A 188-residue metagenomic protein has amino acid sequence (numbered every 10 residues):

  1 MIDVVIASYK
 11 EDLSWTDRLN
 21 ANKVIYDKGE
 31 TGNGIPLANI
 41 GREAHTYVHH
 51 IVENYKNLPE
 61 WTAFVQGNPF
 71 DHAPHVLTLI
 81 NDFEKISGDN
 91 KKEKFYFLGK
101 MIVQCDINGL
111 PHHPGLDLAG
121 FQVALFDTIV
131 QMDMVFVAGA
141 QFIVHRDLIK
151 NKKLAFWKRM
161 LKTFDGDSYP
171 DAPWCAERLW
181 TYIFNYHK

Functional and structural regions predicted by a protein language model:
M1-K188: ER/Golgi luminal nucleotide-sugar-dependent glycosyltransferases, focusing on the catalytic module
